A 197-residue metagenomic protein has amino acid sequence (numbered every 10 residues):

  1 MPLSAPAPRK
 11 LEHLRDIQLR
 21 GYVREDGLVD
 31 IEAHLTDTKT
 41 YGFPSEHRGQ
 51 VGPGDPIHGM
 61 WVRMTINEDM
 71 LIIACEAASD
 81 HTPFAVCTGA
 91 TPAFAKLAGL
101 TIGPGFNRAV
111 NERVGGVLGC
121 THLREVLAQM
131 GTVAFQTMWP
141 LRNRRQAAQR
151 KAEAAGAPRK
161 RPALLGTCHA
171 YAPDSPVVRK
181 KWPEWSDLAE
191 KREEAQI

Functional and structural regions predicted by a protein language model:
M1-F43: Short, Gly/Pro- and small/polar-rich lid/capping loops
H13, G21, L35-I197: Active-site- and interface-proximal helix/loop "cap" or "latch" segments in soluble metabolic and energy-transducing
